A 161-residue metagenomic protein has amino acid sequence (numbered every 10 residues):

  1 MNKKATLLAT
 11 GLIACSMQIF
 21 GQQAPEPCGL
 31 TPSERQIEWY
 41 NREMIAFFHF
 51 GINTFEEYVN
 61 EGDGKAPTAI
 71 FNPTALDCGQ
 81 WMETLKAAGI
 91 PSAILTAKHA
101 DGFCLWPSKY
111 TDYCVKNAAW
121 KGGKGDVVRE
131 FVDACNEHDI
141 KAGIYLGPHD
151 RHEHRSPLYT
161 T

Functional and structural regions predicted by a protein language model:
M1-Q23: Bacterial Sec-dependent N-terminal signal peptides
G21-T161: Mature catalytic domains of secreted/periplasmic carbohydrate-active enzymes
